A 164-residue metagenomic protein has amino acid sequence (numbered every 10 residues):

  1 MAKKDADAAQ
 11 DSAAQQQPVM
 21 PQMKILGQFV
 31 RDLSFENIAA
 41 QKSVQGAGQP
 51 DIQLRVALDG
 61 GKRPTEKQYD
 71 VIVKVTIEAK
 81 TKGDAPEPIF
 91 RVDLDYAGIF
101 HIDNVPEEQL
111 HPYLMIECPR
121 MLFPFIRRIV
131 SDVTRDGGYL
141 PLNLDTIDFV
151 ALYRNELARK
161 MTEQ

Functional and structural regions predicted by a protein language model:
A2-M121, F125-Q164: N-terminal intrinsically disordered, cationic/polar leader segments that include organellar targeting peptides
